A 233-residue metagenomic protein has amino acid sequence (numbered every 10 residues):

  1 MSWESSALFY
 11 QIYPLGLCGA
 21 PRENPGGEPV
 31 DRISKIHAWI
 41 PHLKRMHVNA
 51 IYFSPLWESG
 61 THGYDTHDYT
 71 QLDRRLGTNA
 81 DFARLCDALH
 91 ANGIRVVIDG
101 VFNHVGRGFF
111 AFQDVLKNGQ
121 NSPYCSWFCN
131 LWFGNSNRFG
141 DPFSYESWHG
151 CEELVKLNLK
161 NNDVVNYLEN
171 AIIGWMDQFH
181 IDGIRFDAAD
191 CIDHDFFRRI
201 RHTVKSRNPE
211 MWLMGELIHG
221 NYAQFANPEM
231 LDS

Functional and structural regions predicted by a protein language model:
M1-R95, N103-H104, F110-D114, G150 (+1 more regions): N-terminal structural segment of carbohydrate-active enzymes
A7-Q11, A50, G93-V97, I181-R185 (+2 more regions): Structural preference for beta-strand elements that scaffold enzyme active sites
L15, L56, V101-N103, A189-C191 (+1 more regions): Active-site beta-loop-alpha junctions enriched in small/polar residues
G27-P29, D65-D73, F102-F143, H202 (+1 more regions): Aromatic- and acidic-residue-enriched segments that line the glycan-binding/catalytic groove of carbohydrate-active
A38, R84-D87, N170, G174 (+1 more regions): Alpha-helical scaffolding segments of alpha/beta enzyme cores, especially the outer helices of TIM-barrel or partial
N92, L116-G119, D177, D187-S233: Active-site-proximal helices and loops of the catalytic beta/alpha 8
F102-H104, E153, Y167-H194: Active-site groove signature of glycoside hydrolases
K160-Y167: Alpha-helical scaffold elements lining the catalytic groove of polysaccharide deacetylases
